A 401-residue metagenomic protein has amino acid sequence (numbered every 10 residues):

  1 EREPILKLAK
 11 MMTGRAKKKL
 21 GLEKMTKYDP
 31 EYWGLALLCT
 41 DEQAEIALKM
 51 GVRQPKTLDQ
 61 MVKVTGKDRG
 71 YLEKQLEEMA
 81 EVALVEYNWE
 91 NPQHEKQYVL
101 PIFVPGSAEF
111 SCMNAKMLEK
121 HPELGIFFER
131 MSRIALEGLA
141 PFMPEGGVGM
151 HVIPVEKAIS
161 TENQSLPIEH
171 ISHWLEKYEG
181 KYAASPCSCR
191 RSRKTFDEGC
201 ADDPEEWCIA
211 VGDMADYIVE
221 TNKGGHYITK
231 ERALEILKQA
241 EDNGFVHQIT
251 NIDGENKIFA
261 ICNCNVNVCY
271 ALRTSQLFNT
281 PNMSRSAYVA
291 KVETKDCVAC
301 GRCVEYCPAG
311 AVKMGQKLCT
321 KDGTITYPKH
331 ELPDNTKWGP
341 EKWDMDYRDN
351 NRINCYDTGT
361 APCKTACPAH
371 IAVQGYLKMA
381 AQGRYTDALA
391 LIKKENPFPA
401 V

Functional and structural regions predicted by a protein language model:
E1-Y32: Long, low-complexity, charged/polar intrinsically disordered regions in eukaryotic proteins
T13-G14, L35, G180-V298, R302-V401: Ferredoxin-type iron-sulfur electron-transfer modules and their immediate structural context
L37-Q43: Short helix-coil-helix linker/hinge
R53-T65: Short acidic, hydrophobic short linear motifs in intrinsically disordered regions
T65-E81: Short amphipathic alpha-helical interaction segments
A80-N91, V312-K313: A short, conserved structural fragment
W89-K96, K317-T320: Short, Lys/Arg-rich nucleic-acid/phosphate-binding segment
H94-A135: Short, amphipathic alpha-helical interaction segments positioned at domain boundaries
